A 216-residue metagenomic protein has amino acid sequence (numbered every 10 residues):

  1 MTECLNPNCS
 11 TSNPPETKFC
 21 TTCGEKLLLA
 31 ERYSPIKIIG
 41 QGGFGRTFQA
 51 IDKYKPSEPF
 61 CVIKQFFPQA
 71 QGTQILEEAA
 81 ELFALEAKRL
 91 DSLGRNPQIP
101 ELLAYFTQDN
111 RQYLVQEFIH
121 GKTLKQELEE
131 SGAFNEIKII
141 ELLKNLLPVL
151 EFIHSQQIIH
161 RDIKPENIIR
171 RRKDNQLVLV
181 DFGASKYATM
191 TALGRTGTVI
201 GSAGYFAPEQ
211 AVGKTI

Functional and structural regions predicted by a protein language model:
I36-G43, T47: Protein kinase glycine-rich loop
G72-S92: AlphaC helix of the eukaryotic protein kinase fold
Y105: Activation-segment/catalytic-loop signature of the eukaryotic protein kinase fold
D109-T123, E127: Conserved short submotifs of the Hanks-type protein kinase catalytic core that shape the nucleotide-binding pocket
L142-L143: Activation segment signature within eukaryotic-like protein kinase domains
L147-I158: Protein kinase catalytic-loop region centered on the HRD/HxD motif
R195-E209: Conserved activation segment of eukaryotic-like protein kinases, specifically the C-terminal portion of the activation
